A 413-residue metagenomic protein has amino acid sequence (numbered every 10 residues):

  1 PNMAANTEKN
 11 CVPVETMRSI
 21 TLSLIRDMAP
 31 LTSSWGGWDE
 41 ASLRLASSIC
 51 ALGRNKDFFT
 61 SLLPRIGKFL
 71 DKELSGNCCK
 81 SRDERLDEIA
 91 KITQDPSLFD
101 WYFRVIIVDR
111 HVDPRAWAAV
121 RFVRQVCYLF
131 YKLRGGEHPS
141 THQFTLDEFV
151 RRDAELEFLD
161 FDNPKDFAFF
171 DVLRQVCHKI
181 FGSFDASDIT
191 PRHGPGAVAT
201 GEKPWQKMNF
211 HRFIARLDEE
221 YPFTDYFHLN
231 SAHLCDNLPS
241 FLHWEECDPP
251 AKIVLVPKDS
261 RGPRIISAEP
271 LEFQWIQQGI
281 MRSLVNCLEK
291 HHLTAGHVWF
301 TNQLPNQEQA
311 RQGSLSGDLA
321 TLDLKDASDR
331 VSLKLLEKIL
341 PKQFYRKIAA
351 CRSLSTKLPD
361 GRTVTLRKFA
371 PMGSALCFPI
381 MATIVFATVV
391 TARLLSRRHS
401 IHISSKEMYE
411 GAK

Functional and structural regions predicted by a protein language model:
P1-K252: Non-catalytic, polymerase-adjacent accessory regions of viral genome-replication enzymes
N2-L24, M28-A29, Y221-D225, S231-K413: Core nucleotidyl-transferase/polymerase catalytic module
